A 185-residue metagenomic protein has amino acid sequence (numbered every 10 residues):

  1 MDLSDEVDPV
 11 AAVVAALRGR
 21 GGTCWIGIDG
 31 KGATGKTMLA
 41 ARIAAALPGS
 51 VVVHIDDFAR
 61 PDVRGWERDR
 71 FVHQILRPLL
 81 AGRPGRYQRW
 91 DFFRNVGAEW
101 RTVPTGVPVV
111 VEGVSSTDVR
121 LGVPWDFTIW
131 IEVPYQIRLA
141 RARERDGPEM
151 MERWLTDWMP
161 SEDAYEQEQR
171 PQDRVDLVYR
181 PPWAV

Functional and structural regions predicted by a protein language model:
M1-W25: Extreme N-terminal, non-catalytic leader segments that precede Walker-type/kinase nucleotide-binding cores
G30: The Walker A (P-loop) glycine that initiates the GxxxxGKT/S ATP-binding motif of P-loop NTPases
A33: Walker A (P-loop) phosphate-binding loop of P-loop NTPases
K36: Conserved lysine of the Walker
L39: Hydrophobic positions on the alpha1 helix immediately C-terminal to the Walker A/P-loop
V51-V109: Conserved nucleotide-sensing/catalytic segment adjacent to the nucleotide-binding pocket in NTP-handling enzymes
E99-R145: ATP-dependent NMP and nucleoside kinases share a basic, alpha-helical "lid"
W100, D118, G147-V185: Small-molecule kinase domains that catalyze NTP-dependent phosphoryl transfer to phosphate-bearing small molecules
